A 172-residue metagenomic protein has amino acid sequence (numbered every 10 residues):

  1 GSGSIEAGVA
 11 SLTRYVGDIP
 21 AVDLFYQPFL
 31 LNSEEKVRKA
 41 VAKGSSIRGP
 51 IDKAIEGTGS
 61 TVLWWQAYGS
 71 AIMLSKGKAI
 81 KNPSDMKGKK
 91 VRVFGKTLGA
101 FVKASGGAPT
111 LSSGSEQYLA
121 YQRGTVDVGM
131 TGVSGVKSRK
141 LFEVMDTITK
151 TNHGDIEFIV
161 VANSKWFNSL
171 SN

Functional and structural regions predicted by a protein language model:
G1-R38, P50-N172: N-terminal secretory/targeting leader peptides
I47: Acidic, metal/ion-coordinating pockets
